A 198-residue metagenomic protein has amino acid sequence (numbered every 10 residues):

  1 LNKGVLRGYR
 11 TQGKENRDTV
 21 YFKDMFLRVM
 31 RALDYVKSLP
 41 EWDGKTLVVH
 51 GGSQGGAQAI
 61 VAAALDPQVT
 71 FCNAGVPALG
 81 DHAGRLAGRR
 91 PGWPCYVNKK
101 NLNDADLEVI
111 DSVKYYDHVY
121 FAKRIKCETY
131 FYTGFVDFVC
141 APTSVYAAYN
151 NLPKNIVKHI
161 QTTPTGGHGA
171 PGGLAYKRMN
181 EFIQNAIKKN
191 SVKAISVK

Functional and structural regions predicted by a protein language model:
L1-L27, G84-G92: Cap/lid segment of the alpha/beta-hydrolase catalytic domain
E41-S53: Alpha/beta-hydrolase fold nucleophile elbow
I60-A105, T162: Hydrolase active-site cap/lid region
A105-F121: Active-site nucleophile elbow and catalytic-triad environment of alpha/beta-hydrolase enzymes
R124-I125, F131-T133, D137: Short beta-strand/loop motif that positions the catalytic acidic residue of the alpha/beta-hydrolase fold
C127, A141-N150: Short alpha-helix in the alpha/beta-hydrolase fold that links the catalytic acid
F135-C140, G169: Acidic catalytic loop of the alpha/beta-hydrolase fold
Y146-K198: C-terminal catalytic histidine-bearing segment of alpha/beta-hydrolase fold enzymes
